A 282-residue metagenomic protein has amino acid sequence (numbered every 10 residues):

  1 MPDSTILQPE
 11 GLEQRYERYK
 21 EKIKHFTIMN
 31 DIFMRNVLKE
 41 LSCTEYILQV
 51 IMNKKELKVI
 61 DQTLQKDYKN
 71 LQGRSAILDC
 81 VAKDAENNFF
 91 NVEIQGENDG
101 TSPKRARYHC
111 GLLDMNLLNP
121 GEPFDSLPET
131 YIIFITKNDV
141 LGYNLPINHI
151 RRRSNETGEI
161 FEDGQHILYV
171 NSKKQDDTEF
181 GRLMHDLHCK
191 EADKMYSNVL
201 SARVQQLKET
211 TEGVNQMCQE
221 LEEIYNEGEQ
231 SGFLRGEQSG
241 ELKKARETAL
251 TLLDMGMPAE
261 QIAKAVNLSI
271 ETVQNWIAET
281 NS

Functional and structural regions predicted by a protein language model:
M1-D163, D176-T178, S231: Accessory alpha/beta interaction modules
P2-K24, I28, I32, F90-Q95 (+2 more regions): Short, charged alpha-helical interaction segments and adjacent helix-coil junctions
F134-K137, N171-S172, K208: Pocket-edge structural micro-motifs
E156, E162-D176, D186-E191: Upstream accessory/linker segments immediately N-terminal to the RecA-like ATPase cores of bacterial MutS and a subset
